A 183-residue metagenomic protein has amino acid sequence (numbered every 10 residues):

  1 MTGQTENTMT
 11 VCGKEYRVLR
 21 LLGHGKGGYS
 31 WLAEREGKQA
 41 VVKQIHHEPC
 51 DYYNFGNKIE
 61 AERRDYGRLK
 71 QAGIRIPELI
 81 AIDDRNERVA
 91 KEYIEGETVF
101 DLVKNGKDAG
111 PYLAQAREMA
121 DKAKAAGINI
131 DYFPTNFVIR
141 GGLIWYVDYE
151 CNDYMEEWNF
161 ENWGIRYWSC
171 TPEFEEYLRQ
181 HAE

Functional and structural regions predicted by a protein language model:
M1-L19: Juxta-kinase regulatory segment immediately upstream of eukaryotic protein kinase catalytic domains
E15-E60: ATP-binding glycine-rich loop module of kinase domains
A40, R75, V89, W145-D148: Protein kinase-like catalytic core scaffold
N54-A72: The N-lobe alphaC helix and its flanking beta3-alphaC-beta4 segment of protein kinase-like domains, centered on
F55, I74-L113: Conserved structural core of kinase catalytic domains
Q115-K122: Conserved hydrophobic core/spine positions of the Hanks-type protein kinase catalytic domain
K124-N129, R140-E183: C-lobe/activation-segment region of protein kinase-like
Y132-F137: Hydrophobic residue at the +6 position relative to the catalytic HRD Asp in the kinase catalytic loop
